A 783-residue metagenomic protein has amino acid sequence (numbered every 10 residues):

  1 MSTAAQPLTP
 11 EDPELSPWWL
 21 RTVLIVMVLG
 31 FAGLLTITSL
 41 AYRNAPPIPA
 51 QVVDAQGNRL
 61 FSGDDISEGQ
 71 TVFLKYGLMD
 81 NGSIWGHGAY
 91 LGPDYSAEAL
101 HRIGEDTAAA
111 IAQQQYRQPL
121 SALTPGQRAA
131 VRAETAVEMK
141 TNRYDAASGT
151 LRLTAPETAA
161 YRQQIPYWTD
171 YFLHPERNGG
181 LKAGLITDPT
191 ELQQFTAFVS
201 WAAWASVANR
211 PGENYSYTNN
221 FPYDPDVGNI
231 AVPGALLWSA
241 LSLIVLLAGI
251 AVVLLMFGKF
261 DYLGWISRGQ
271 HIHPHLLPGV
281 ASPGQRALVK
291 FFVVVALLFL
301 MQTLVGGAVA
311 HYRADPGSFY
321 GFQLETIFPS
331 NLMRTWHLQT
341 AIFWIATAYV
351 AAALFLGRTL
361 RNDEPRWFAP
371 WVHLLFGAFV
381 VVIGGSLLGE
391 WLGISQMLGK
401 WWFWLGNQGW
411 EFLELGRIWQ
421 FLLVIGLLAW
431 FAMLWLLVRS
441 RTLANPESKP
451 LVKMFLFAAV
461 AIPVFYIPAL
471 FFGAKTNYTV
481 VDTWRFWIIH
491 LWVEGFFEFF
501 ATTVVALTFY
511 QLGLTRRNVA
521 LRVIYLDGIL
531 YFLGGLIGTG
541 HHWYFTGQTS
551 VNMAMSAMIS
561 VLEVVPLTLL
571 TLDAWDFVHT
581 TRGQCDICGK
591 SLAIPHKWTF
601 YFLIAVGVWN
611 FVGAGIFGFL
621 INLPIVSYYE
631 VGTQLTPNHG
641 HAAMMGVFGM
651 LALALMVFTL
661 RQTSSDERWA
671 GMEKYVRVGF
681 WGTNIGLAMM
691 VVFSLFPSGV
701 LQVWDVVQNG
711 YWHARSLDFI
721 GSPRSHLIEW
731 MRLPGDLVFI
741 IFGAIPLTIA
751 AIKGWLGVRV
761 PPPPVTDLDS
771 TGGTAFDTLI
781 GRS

Functional and structural regions predicted by a protein language model:
S2-F61: Post-cleavage N-terminal segment of exported redox proteins
T9-L15, L255-K290, A308-F319, P329 (+12 more regions): Juxtamembrane membrane-water interface segments of multi-pass membrane proteins, especially cytoplasmic-side
W18-V28, R59-Q70, D106, L192-G249 (+11 more regions): Membrane-entry segments of alpha-helical transmembrane domains in multi-pass membrane proteins
V28-L35, V293-G306, L375-L388, V460-I462 (+2 more regions): Hydrophobic alpha-helical membrane-insertion segments
A32-Y42, I250-K259, L298-P316, S386-G389 (+2 more regions): Alpha-helical transmembrane segments of multi-pass membrane proteins
N44-G234: Soluble extramembrane regions of membrane proteins in the secretory/endomembrane system
D80-I84, A89-L123, R128, E364-L434: Hydrophobic or amphipathic alpha-helical targeting/insertion segments
F457-F465, E498, V523-T539, V565 (+3 more regions): Hydrophobic membrane-spanning alpha-helices of multi-pass integral membrane proteins
